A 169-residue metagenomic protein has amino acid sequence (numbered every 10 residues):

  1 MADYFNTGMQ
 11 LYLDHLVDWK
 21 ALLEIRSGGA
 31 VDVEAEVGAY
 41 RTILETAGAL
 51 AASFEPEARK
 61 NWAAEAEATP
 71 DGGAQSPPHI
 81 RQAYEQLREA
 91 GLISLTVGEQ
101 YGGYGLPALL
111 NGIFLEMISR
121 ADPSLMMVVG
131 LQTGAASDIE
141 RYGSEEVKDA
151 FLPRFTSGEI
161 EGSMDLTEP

Functional and structural regions predicted by a protein language model:
M1-M127, E146, A150: Amphipathic, small/basic residue-rich leader segments at the start of a protein or domain
L16, Y142, T167-P169: Structured loops at beta-to-helix junctions and adjacent beta-edge loops in soluble globular domains
P70-P78, R141, S157-E161: Short, mixed-charge aromatic SLiMs
L95-E99, Q132, D165-E168: Cysteine-centered functional microenvironments
Y104, E146-P169: Glycine-rich, Trp-frequent "lid" loop and neighboring beta-strands that shape and gate the flavin cofactor pocket
L125, A135, I160-G162: Structural beta-strand/beta-sheet cores of well-ordered domains, especially the beta-sheet scaffolds that support
M127-E145: N-terminal glycine-rich flavin-associated loop
